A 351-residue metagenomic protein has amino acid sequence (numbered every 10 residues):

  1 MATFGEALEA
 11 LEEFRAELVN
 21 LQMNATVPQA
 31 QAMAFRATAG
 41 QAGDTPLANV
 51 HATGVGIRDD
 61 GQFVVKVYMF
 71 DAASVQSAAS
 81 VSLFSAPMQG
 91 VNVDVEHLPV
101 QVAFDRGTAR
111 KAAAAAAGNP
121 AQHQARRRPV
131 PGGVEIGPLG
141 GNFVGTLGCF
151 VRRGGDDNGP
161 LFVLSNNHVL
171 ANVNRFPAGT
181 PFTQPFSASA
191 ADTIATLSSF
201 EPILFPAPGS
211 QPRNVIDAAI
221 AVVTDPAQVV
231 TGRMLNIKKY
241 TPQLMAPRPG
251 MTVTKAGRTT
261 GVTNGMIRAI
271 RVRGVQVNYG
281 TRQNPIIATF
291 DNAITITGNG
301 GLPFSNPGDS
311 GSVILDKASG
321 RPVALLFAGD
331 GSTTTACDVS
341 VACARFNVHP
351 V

Functional and structural regions predicted by a protein language model:
A2, E6-F162, R175-S210: Protease-domain processing segments flanking chymotrypsin-fold serine proteases, especially trypsin-like
V75-M88, G232-L244, C337-A344: Surface-exposed flexible segments
A115-A293, T297-G298, P307, L315-R321 (+2 more regions): Serine endopeptidase catalytic core focused on the charge-relay Asp
L147, A336-V351: C-terminal, disordered and strongly charge-biased linear tails with low hydrophobicity
L325-L326, P350: Peptidoglycan cell-wall recognition and remodeling modules
D330-G331: A short acidic/small-residue loop/turn micro-motif
